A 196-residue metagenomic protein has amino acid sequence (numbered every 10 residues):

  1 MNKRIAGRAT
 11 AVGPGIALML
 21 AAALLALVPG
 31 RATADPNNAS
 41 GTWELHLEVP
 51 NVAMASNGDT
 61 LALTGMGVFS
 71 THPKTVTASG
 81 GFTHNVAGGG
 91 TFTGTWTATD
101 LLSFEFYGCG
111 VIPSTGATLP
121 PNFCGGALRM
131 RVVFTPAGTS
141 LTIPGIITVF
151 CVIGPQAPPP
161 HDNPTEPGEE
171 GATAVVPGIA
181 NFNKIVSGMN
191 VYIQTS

Functional and structural regions predicted by a protein language model:
M1-A11: N-terminal secretory signal peptides that target proteins for export/translocation
K3-R4, P29-A34, F104, I153 (+1 more regions): Plant-biased detector of terminal regions, especially N-terminal secretory signal peptides and adjacent cleavage-site
G13-A26: Bacterial N-terminal signal peptides
G30-E105, P177-S196: N-terminal segment immediately downstream of the Sec signal-peptide cleavage site in secreted/extracellular proteins
T77, T83-I143: Mature extracytoplasmic domains of secretory-pathway proteins
G116-F182: Extracytosolic low-complexity repeat regions of secreted or lipid-anchored proteins
